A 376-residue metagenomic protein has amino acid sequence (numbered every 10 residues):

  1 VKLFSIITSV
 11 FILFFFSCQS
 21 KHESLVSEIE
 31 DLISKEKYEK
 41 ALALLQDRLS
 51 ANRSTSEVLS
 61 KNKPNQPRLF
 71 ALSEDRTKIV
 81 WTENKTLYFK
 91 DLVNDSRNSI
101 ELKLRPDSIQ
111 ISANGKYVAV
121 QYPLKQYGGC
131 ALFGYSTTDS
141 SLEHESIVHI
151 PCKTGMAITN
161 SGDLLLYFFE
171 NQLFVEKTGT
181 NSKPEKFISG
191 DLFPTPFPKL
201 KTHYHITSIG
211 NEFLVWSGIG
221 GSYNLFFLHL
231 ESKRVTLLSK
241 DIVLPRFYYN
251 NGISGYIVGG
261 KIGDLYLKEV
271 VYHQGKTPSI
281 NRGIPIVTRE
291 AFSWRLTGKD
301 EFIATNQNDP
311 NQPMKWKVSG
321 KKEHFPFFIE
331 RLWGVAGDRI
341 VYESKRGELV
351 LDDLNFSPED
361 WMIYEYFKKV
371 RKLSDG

Functional and structural regions predicted by a protein language model:
F16-S17: C-terminal motif of bacterial Sec signal peptides marking the signal peptidase cleavage site
L45, A71-D75, V80-K85, D91 (+13 more regions): Beta-strand C-termini and the immediately following turn/loop, strongest in propeller blades
R53-N65: A short helix->beta-strand "capping" segment at the edge of beta-propeller domains
Q66-A71, R105-I111, P151-A157, P194-I206 (+4 more regions): Repeated scaffold domains used in trafficking and secretory/extracellular systems, primarily beta-propellers
L87-R97, L132-H144, F174-I188, L225-L237 (+4 more regions): Surface-exposed loop/turn elements that mediate protein-protein interactions on large endomembrane-trafficking
